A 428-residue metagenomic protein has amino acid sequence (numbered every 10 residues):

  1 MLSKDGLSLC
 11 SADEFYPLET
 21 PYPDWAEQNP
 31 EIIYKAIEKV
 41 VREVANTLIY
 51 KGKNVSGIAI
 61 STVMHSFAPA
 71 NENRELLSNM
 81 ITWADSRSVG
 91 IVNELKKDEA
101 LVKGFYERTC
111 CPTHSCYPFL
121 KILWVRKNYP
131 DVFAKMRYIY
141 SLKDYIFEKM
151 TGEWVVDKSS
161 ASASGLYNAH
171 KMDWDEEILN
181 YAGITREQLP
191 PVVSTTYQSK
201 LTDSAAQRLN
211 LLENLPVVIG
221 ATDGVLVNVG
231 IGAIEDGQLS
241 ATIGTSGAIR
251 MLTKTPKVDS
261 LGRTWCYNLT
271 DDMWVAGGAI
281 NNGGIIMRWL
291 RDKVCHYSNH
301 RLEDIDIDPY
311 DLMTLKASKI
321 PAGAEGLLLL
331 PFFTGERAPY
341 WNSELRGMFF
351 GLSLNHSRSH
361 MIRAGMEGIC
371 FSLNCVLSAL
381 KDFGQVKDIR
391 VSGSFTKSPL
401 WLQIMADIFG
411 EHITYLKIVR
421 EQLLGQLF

Functional and structural regions predicted by a protein language model:
M1-S78, G90, E107, K135 (+5 more regions): N-terminal glycine/serine-rich phosphate-binding loop of ATP-dependent small-molecule kinases, especially carbohydrate
E14-F15, W83, N281: A generic structural motif
N46-W83, C111-P118, F147-N168, P191-S194: Short beta-strand-loop/turn "lid" adjacent to the catalytic site in phosphate-handling enzymes
I49-G52, S61, R186, A233 (+1 more regions): Alpha-helix termination/capping residues and helix-transition junctions
V89, K96-P112, L120-E153, A161 (+4 more regions): Active-site core segments that coordinate phosphate-bearing ligands/cofactors across diverse enzyme families
G183-T195: A conserved helix-loop-beta module that forms one wall/lid of the active-site cleft in ATP-utilizing catalytic domains
T195-L201: Gly/charged, well-structured mid-domain segments that form the phosphate/adenylate-handling core of ATP-dependent
